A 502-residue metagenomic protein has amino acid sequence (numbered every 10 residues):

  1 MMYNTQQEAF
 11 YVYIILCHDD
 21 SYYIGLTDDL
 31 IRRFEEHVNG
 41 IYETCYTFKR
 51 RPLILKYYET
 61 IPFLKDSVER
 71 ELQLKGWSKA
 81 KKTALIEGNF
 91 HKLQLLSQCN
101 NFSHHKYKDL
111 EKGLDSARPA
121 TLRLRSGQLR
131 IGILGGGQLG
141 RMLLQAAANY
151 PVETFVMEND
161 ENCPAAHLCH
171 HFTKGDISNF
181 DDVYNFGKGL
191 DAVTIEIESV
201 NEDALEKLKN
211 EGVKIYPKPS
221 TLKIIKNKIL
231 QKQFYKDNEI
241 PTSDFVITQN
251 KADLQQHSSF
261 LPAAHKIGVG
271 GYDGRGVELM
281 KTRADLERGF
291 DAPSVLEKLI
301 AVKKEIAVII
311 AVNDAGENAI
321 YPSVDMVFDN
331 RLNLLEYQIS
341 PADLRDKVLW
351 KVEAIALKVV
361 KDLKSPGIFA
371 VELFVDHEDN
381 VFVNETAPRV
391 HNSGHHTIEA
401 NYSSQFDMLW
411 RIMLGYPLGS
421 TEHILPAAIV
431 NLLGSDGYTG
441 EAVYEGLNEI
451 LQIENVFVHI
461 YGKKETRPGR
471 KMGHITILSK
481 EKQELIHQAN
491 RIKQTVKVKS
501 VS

Functional and structural regions predicted by a protein language model:
M1-Y42, R51-I54, V68-L72, F90-G113: GIY-YIG nuclease catalytic motif and its immediate N-terminal context
Y46-F90: Aromatic/basic micro-patches that form nucleic-acid/chromatin recognition or nuclease catalytic surfaces
L114-T221, I225-K226: ATP-binding N-terminal substructure of ATP-dependent carboxylate-amine bond-forming enzymes
F172-I177, V246-N250, M280: Short acidic-hydrophobic, aromatic-tinged amphipathic segments that line or gate anion-handling sites
P217-V277: A conserved helix-loop-beta module that forms one wall/lid of the active-site cleft in ATP-utilizing catalytic domains
G276-E378: Internal nucleotide-binding/catalytic subdomain
K351-V371, H377, A387-D436: Active-site "cap" helix and flanking loop/linker of ATP-utilizing ligase/carboxylase catalytic domains
R411-S502: Peripheral (often C-terminal) accessory segments that flank ATP-dependent C-N-forming ligase machineries
